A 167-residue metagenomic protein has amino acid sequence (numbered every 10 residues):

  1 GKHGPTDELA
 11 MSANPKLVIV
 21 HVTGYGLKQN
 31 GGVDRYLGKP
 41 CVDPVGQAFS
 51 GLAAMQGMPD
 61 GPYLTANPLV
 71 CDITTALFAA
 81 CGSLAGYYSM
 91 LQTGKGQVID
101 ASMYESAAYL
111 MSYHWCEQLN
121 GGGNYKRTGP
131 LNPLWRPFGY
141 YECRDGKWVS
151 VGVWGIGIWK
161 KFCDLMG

Functional and structural regions predicted by a protein language model:
G1-G57: N-terminal Rossmann-like NAD(P) cofactor-binding subdomain of oxidoreductases, focused on the glycine-rich
D43, Q47-G167: Acidic, glycine-rich segments within the central catalytic cores of soluble metabolic enzymes that bind/position
